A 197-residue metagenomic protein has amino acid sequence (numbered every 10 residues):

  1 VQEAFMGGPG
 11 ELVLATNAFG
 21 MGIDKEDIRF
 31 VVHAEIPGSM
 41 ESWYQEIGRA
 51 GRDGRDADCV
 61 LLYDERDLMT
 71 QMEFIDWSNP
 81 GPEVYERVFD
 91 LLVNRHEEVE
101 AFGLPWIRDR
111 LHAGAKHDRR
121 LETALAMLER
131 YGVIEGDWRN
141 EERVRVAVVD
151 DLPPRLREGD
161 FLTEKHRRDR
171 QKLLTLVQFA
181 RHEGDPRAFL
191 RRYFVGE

Functional and structural regions predicted by a protein language model:
Q2-F19, I23-E197: C-terminal helicase lobe
